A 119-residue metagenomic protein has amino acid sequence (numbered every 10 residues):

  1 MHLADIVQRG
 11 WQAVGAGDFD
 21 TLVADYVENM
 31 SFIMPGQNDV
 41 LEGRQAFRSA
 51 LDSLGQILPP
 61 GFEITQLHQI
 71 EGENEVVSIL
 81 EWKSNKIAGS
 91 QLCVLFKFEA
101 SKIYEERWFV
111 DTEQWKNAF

Functional and structural regions predicted by a protein language model:
H2, R48-F119: A beta-strand edge to alpha-helix "cap/lid" segment located at domain peripheries
Q8-Q12: Amphipathic alpha-helical repeat scaffolds
V14-G17, F98: Residue-level signal for short amphipathic helical patches enriched in basic/charged and nearby hydrophobic residues
A16-I33: Short, well-ordered alpha-helical segments enriched in acidic and aromatic residues
S31-E42, S53-I57: A short gly/proline-enriched turn/hairpin at secondary-structure junctions
